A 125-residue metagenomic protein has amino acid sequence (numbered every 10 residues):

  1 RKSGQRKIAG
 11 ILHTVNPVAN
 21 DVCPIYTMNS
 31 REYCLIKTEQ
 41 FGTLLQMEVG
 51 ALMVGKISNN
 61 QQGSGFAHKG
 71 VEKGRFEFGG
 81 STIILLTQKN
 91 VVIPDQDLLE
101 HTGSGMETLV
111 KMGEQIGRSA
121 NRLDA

Functional and structural regions predicted by a protein language model:
R1-A125: Contiguous, well-folded functional domains in the mature portion of proteins
